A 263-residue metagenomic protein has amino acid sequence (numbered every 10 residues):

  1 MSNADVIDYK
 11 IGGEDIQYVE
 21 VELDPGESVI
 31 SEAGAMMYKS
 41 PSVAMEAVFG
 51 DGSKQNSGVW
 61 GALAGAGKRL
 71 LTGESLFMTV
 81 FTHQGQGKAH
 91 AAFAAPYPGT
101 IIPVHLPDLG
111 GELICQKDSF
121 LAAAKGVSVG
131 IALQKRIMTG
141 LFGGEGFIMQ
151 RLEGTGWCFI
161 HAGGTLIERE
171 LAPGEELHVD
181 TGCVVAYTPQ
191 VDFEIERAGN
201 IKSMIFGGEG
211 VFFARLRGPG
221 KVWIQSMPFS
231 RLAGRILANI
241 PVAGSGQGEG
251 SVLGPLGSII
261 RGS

Functional and structural regions predicted by a protein language model:
M1-S263: Composition-driven recognition of glycine/serine/threonine/acidic- and proline-rich low-complexity segments and repeats
